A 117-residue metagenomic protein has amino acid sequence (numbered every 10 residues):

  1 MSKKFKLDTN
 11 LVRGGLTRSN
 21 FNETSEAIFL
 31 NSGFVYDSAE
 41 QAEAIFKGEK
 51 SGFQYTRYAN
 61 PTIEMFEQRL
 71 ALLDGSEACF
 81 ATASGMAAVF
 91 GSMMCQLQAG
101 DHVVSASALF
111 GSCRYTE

Functional and structural regions predicted by a protein language model:
M1-K50: N-terminal glycine-rich, Lys/His-bearing helix-loop that initiates the first secondary-structure elements of many
L11, E23, N31, S76-C79 (+1 more regions): Generic hydrophobic/packing signal
R18, A81-S84, S107: Short glycine- and Lys/Arg-enriched binding-loop motifs that mark or flank ligand-binding interfaces
A27-I28, A78-F80, D101-H102: Structural motif
S38-A87, S112-E117: Conserved N-terminal alpha-helix of the aminotransferase class I/II PLP-enzyme fold
C95-C113: Conserved PLP-anchoring active-site segment centered on the Schiff-base-forming lysine
